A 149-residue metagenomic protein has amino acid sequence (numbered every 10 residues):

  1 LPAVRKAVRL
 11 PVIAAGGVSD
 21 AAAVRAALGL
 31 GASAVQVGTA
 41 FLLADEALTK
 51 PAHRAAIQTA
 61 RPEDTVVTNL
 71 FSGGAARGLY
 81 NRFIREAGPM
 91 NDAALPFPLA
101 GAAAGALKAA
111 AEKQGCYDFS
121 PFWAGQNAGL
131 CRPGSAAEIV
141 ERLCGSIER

Functional and structural regions predicted by a protein language model:
L1-I13, V18-R149: Conserved active-site-proximal phosphate/metal-binding subdomains
